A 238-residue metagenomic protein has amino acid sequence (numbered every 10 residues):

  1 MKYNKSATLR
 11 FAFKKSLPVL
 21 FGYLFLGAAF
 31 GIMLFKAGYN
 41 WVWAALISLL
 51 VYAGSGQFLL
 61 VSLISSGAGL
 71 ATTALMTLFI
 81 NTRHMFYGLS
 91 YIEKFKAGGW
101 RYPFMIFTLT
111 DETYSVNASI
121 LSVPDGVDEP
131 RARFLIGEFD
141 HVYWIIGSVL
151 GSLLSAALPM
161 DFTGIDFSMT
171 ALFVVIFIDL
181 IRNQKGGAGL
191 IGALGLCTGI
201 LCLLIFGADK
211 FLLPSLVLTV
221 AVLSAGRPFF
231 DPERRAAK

Functional and structural regions predicted by a protein language model:
M1-V51, S62-A71, D231-K238: Helix-loop-helix hairpins and the membrane-proximal interhelical loops of multi-pass alpha-helical transport proteins
L17, L24, A45, L49-L50 (+7 more regions): Residue-level signature of the transmembrane alpha-helical core of multi-pass small-molecule transporters
A28-I32, L59, V116, V149 (+4 more regions): Alpha-helical transmembrane segments of multipass membrane proteins
L49, S62, S90, K94 (+5 more regions): Membrane-interface helix caps of multi-pass small-molecule transporters
Y52-S55, F79-F86, A171-D179, G199 (+1 more regions): Alpha-helical transmembrane segments and their membrane-interface exit regions
L63-A68, E93-W100, I120-V127, Q184-I191 (+2 more regions): A cytosolic-side transmembrane-helix exit/cap motif
L75-D166: Helix-loop-helix junctions within the multi-pass membrane cores of secondary transporters/permeases
P130-P214: Membrane-embedded alpha-helical modules
